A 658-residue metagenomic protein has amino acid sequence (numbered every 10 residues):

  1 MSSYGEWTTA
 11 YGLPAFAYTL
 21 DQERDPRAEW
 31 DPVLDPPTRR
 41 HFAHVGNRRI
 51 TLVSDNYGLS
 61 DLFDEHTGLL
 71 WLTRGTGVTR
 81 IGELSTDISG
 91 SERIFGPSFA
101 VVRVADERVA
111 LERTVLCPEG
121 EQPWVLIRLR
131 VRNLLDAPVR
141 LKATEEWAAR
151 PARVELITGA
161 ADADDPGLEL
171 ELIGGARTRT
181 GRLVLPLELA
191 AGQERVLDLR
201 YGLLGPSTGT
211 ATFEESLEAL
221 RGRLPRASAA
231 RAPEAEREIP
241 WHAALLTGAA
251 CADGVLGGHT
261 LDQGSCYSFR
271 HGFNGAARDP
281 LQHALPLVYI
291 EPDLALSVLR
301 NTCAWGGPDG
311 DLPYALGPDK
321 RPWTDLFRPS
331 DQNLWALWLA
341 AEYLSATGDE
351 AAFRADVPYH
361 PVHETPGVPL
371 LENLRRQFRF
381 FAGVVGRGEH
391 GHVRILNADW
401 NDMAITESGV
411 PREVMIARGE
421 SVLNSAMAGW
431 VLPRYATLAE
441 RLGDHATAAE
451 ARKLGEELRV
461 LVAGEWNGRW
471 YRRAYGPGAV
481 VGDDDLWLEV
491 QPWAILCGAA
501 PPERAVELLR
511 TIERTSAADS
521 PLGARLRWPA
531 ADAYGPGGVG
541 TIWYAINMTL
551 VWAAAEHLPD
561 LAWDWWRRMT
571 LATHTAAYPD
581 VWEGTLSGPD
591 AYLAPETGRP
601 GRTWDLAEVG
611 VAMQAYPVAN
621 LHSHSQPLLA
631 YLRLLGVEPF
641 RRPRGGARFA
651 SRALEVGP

Functional and structural regions predicted by a protein language model:
M1-G75, W566: Beta-strand-rich N-terminal accessory domains
I50-F99, R226-P240, P280-C303, R375 (+1 more regions): Carboxylate/His-rich catalytic cores and anion/metal-binding grooves
L62-T114, G120, W552-P658: Non-catalytic C-terminal accessory modules of carbohydrate-active enzymes
D106-W147, D198-R200: Acidic, contiguous internal or C-terminal segments within carbohydrate-active enzymes that form a structured patch used
R140-L141, P151-R153, I157-F273, Y359-L371 (+4 more regions): Acidic/polar, glycine-enriched structural segments that form the non-catalytic walls/loops of the carbohydrate-binding
A211-R223, E234-H242, E291-A304, E350-V384 (+4 more regions): Extended, well-ordered alpha-helical scaffold segments
A230-G272, L299-P318, R379-A417, V460-Y544 (+3 more regions): Extended glycan-interaction surfaces of carbohydrate-active proteins
F273-P280, A284-V393, V422-S425, G429 (+4 more regions): Aromatic-rich carbohydrate-recognition surfaces in CAZymes
